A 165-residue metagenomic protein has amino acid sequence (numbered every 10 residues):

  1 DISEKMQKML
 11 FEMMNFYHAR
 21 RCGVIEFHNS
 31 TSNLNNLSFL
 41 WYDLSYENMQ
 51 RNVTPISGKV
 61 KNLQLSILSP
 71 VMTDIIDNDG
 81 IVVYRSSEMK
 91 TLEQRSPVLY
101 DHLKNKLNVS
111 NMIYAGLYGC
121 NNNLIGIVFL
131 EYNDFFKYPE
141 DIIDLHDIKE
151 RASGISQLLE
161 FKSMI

Functional and structural regions predicted by a protein language model:
D1-N52: Intrinsically disordered, low-complexity terminal regulatory regions
S3-M9, L68-S69, L145-R151: Well-ordered, non-membrane alpha-helical segments in soluble/globular domains
E26-H28, G119, Y132: Residue-level signal for short segments within beta-strands and strand-turn junctions of well-structured beta-sheet
D43-N105: Regulatory sensory and allosteric helical modules in signal-transduction proteins and certain transcription factors
L107-S110, F129: Short, solvent-exposed, Trp/other aromatic-anchored flexible loops in extracytoplasmic proteins
S110-G119: A short, aliphatic-rich beta-strand micro-motif
Y114, L124-I127: Short glycine-/small-residue motifs
G126-I165: Juxtadomain coupling helices with adjacent low-complexity linkers
